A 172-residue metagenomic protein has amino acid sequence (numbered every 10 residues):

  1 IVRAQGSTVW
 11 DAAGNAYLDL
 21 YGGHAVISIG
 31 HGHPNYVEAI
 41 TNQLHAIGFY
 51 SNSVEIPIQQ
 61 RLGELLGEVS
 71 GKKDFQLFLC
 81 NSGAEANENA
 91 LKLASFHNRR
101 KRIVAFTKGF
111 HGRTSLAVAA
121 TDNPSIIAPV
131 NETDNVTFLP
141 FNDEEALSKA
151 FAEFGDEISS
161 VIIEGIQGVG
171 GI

Functional and structural regions predicted by a protein language model:
V2-Q5: Short, small/polar residue-rich loop motifs at catalytic or cofactor-binding pockets
A12-A13: Residue-level recognition of short loop/turn positions
A16-R100: Glycine-rich loop-to-alpha-helix module at the N-terminal edge of alpha/beta enzyme cores
I29-G30, N52, R113-S115, I172: Alpha-helix N-cap/helix-start motif
G30-H33, I56, T107, P140 (+1 more regions): Short loop or secondary-structure boundary microenvironments that flank and position key functional residues
G63-S160, Q167: PLP-dependent aspartate aminotransferase-fold enzymes
I166-I172: Active-site core of PLP-dependent enzymes with the aminotransferase class I/II
